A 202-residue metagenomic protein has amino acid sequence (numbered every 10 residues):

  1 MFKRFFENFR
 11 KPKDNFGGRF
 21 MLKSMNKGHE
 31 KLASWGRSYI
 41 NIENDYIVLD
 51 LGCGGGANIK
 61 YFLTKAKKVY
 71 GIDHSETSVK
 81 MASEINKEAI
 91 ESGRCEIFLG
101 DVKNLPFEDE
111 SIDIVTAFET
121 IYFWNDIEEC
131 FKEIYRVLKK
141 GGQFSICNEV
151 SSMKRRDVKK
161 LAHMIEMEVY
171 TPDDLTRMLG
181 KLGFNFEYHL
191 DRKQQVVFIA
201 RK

Functional and structural regions predicted by a protein language model:
K3-R4, N8, P12-E30, Q143-I199: C-terminal alpha-helical "lid/dimerization" subdomain adjacent to the S-adenosyl-L-methionine
K27-Y46: Conserved alpha-helix/loop element of class I SAM-dependent methyltransferases that forms part of the SAM/SAH-binding
I40-I42, L63, L138: A generic alpha-to-beta junction signature in SAM-dependent methyltransferases
I47, G141-Q143: Short glycine-centered segments of the SAM/dcSAM-binding site in methyltransferase folds
L49-N104: Class I SAM-dependent methyltransferase SAM/SAH-binding core
K103-I114: A short acidic, Gly/Pro-enriched loop at the edge of an enzyme's catalytic core that lines a small-molecule cofactor
I114-D126: A short SAM/SAH-binding and catalytic strip from SAM-dependent methyltransferases
E128-K140: A short glycine-rich, Lys/Arg-flanked "PGG" loop and its adjoining helix->strand segment in the class I
